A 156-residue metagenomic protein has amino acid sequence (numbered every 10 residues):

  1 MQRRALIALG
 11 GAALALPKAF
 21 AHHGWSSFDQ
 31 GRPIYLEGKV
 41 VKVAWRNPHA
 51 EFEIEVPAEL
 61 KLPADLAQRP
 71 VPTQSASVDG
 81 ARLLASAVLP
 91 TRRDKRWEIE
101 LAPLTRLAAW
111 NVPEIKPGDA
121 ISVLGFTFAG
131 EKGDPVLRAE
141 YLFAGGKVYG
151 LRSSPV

Functional and structural regions predicted by a protein language model:
A5-A21: N-terminal export signals
F20-G31: Short boundary/loop segments of OB/S1/cold-shock single-stranded nucleic-acid-binding domains
P33-R46: Structural detector for short beta-strands of small beta-barrel domains
R46-P57: Short aromatic-glycine-enriched beta-strand elements
P57-L89: Mixed-charge, low-complexity intrinsically disordered segments
K95-A109: Beta-strand/loop nucleic-acid-binding surfaces
A109-S122: Short nucleic-acid-contacting surface segments enriched for D/E, G, S/T with interspersed K/R
A129-R152: OB-fold/S1-family single-stranded nucleic acid-binding modules
